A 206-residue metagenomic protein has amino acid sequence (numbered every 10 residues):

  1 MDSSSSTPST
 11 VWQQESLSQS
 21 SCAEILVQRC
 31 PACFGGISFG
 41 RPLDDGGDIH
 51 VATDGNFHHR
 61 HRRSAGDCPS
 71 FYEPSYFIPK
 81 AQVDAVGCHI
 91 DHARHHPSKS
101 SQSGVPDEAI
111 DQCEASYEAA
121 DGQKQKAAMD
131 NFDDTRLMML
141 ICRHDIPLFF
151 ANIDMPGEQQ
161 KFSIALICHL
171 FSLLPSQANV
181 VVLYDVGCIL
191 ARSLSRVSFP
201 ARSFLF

Functional and structural regions predicted by a protein language model:
M1-F206: Hydrophobic core positions in small helical hairpin nucleic-acid-binding modules
